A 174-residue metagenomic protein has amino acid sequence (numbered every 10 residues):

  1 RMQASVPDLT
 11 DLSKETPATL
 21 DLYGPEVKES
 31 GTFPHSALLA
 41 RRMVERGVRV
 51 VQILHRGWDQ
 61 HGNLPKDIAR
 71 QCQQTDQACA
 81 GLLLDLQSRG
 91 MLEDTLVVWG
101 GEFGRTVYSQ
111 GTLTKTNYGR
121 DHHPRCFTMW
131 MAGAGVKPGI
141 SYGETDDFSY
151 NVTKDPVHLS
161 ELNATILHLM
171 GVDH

Functional and structural regions predicted by a protein language model:
R1-H174: Ligand-binding pockets and gating/stacking loops
